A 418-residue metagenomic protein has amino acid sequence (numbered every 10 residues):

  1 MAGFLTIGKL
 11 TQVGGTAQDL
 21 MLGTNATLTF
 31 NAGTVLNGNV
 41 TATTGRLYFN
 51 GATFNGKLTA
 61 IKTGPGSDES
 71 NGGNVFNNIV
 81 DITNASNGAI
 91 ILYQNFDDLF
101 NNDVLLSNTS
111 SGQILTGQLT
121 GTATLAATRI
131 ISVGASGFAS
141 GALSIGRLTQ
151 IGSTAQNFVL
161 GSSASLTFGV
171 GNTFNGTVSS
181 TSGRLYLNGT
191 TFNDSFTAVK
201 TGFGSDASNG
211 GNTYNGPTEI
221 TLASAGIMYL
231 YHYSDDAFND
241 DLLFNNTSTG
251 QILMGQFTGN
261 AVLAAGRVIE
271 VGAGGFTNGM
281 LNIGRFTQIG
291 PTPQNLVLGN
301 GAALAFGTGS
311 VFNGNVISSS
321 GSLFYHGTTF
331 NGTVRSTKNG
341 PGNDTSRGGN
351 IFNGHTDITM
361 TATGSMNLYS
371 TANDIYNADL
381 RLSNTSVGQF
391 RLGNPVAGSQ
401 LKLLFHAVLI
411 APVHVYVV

Functional and structural regions predicted by a protein language model:
M1-V75, D81-I351, H355-V418: Extracellular beta-strand-rich, repetitive "passenger/adhesive" scaffolds that bind or process carbohydrates
